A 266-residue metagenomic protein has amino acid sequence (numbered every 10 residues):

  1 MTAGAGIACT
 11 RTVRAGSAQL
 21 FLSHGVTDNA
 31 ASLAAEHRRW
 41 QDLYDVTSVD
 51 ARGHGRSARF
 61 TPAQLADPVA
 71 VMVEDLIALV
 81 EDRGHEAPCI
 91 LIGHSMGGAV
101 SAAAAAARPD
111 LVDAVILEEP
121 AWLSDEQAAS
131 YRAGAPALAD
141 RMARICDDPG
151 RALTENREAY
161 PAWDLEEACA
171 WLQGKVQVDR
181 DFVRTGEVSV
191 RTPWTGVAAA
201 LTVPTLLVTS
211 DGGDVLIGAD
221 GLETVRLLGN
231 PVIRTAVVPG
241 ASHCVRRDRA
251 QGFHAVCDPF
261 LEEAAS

Functional and structural regions predicted by a protein language model:
A5, T47-I92, A255: Active-site loop/oxyanion-hole signature of alpha/beta-hydrolase fold enzymes
A8-P62, T224: Conserved HGGG/HGGXW glycine-rich cap/lid loop of the alpha/beta-hydrolase fold
F21-G25, H94, T209: The conserved beta1-alpha1 loop
G93-G97, S101: Gly/Ala-rich beta-loop-alpha elbow adjacent to hydrolase catalytic centers
A102, A106, D113-I145: Flexible "cap/lid" loop of the alpha/beta hydrolase fold
Q127-A128, R144-A200: Conserved alpha/beta-hydrolase catalytic His-Asp/Glu region
T205-A241: Conserved loop-alpha-helix segment in the C-terminal half of the alpha/beta-hydrolase fold that carries the catalytic
A241-A250, H254: Catalytic histidine-centered segment of alpha/beta-hydrolase-like enzymes
